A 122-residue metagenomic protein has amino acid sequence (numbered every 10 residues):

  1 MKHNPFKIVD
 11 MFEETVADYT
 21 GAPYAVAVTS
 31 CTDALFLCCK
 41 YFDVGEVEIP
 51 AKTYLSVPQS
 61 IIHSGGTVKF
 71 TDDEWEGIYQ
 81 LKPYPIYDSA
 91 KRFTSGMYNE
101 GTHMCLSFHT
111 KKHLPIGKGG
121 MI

Functional and structural regions predicted by a protein language model:
M1-M11: A glycine-/small-polar-enriched, mobile loop at the entrance of the PLP active site in fold-type I
V9-V47, S60-S64, F70: Phosphate-binding glycine-rich loop
Y24, E46, K82, T102-H103: Short acidic donor-binding loop at the edge of a beta-strand
V28, P50, S107: Conserved residues at the C-terminal ends of beta-strands
V28-T32, L55, L114: Glycine-rich phosphate-binding loop at the start of an alpha helix
K40-G96: PLP-dependent aminotransferase-like
P83-I116: Conserved active-site segment immediately N-terminal to the catalytic lysine that forms the internal aldimine
M121-I122: Short beta-strand scaffold segments in enzyme catalytic cores
